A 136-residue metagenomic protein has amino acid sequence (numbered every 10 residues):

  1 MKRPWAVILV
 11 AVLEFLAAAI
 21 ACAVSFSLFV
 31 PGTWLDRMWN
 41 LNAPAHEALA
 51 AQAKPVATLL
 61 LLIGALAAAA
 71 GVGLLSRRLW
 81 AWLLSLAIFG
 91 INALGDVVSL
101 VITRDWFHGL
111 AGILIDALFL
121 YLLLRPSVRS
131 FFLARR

Functional and structural regions predicted by a protein language model:
M1-R136: Topology signature of small-to-medium multi-pass alpha-helical membrane proteins
